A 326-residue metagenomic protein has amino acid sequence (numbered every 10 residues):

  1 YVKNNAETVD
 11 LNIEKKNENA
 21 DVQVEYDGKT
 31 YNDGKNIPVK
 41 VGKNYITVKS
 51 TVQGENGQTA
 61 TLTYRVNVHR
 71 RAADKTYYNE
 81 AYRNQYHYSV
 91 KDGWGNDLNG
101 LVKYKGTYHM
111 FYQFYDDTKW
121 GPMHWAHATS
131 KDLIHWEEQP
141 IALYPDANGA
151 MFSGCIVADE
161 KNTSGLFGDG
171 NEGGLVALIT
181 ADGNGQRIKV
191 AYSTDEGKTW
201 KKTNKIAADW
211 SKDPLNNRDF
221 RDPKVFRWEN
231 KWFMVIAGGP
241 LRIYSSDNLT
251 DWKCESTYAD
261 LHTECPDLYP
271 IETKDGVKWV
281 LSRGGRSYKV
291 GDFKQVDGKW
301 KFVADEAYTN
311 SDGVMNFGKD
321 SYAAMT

Functional and structural regions predicted by a protein language model:
Y1-T76: Beta-rich interaction/scaffold domains
H69-T326: Carbohydrate-active catalytic/glycan-binding domains of CAZyme proteins, especially the secreted or lumenal ectodomains
